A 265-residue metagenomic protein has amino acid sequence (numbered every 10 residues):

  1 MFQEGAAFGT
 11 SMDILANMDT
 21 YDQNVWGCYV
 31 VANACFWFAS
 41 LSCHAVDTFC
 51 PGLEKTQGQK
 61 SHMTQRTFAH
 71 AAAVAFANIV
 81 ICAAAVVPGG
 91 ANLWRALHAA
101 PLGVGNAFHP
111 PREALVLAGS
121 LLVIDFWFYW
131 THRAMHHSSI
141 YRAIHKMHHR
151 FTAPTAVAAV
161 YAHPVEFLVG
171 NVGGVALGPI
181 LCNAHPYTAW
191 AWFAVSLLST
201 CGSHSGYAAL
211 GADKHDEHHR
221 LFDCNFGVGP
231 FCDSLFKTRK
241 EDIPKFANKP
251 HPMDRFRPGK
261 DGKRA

Functional and structural regions predicted by a protein language model:
M1-W26, V30, A39-T64, F68 (+1 more regions): Cytosolic/stromal cytosol-facing helical appendages immediately following the last transmembrane segment
V31-T48, C82-V87, S120-T131, S199: Hydrophobic alpha-helical membrane-embedded segments
Q57, A84-I124: Juxtamembrane helix-loop-helix connectors linking adjacent transmembrane helices in multi-pass membrane enzymes
G58-I79, V104-V116: Interfacial transmembrane-helix boundary/kink motif in multi-pass membrane proteins
H70-V86, A159-F167: Select subsegments of transmembrane alpha-helices in polytopic membrane proteins, especially boundary-proximal
I79-H98, G170-L181: Alpha-helical transmembrane segments and their membrane-interface junctions in multi-pass membrane proteins
A100-A107, V123-A153: Membrane-interface loops
H109-Y129, R133, A189-G202: Membrane-embedded alpha-helical segments that form the functional core of polytopic membrane enzymes, especially those
